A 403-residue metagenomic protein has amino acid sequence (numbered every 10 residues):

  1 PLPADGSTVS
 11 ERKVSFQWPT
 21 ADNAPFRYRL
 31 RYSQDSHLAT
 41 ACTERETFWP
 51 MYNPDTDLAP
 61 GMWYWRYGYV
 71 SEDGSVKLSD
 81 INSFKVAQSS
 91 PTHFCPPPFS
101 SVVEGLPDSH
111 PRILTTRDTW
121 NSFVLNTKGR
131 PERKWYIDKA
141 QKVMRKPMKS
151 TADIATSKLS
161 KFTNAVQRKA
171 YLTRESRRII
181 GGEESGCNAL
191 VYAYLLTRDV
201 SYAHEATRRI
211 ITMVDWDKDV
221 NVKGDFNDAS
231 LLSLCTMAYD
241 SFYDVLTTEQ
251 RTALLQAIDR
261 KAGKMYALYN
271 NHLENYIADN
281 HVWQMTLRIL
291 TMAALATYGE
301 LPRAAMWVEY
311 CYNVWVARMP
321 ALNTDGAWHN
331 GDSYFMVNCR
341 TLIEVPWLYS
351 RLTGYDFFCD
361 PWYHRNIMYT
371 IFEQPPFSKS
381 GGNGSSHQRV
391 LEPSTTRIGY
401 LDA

Functional and structural regions predicted by a protein language model:
P1, K85-I113: Low-complexity, Pro/Ser/Thr- and charge-rich linker/hinge segments at domain boundaries
L2-V9: Short beta-strand segments of immunoglobulin-like
V14-N23: Conserved aromatic anchor
R27-G61, E72-D73: Recognizes extended acidic, P/S/T-rich segments that occur within or adjacent to Ig-like beta-sandwich modules
V70-S89: Extracellular fibronectin type III
R112, T127, K134-Y136, R145 (+3 more regions): Aromatic-lined, polymer-binding surfaces characteristic of secreted/periplasmic polysaccharide-degrading enzymes
G381-A403: N-terminal leader/propeptide and maturation segments of large enzyme subunits in energy/redox metabolism and hydrolases
